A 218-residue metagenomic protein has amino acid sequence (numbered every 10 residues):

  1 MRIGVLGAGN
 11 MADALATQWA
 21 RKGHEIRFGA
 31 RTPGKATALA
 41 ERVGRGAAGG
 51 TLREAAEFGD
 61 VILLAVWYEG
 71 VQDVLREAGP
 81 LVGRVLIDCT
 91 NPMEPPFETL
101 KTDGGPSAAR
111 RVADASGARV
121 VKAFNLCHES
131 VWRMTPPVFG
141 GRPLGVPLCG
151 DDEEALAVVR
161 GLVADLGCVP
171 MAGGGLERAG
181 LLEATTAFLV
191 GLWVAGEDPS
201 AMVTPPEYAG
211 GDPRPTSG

Functional and structural regions predicted by a protein language model:
M1-R45: NAD(P)+-binding Rossmann beta1-loop-alpha1 motif at the extreme N-terminus of oxidoreductases
G44-A47, T51-V85, C89-P96: Rossmann-like NAD(P)-binding element
G49, R119-N125, M171-G173: General beta-strand structural signal in soluble alpha/beta enzymes
T90-P137: Rossmann-fold NAD(P)-binding glycine/threonine-rich loop
L144-G218: Active-site-lining helix/loop region of Rossmann-like oxidoreductase modules
